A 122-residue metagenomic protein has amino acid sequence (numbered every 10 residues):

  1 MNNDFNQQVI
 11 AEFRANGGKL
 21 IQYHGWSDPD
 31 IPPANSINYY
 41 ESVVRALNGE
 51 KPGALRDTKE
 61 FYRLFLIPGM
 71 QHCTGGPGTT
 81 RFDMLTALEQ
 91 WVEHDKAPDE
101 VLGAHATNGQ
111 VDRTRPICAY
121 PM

Functional and structural regions predicted by a protein language model:
M1-M122: C-terminal His-loop and adjacent cap/lid subdomain of alpha/beta-hydrolase
